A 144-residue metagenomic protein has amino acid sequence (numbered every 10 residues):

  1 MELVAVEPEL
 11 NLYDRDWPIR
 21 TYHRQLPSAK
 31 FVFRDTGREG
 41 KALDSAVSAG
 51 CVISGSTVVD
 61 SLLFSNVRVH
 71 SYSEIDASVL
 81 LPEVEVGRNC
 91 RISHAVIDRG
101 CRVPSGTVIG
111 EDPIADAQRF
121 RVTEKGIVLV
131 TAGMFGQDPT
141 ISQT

Functional and structural regions predicted by a protein language model:
M1-T144: Left-handed beta-helix
